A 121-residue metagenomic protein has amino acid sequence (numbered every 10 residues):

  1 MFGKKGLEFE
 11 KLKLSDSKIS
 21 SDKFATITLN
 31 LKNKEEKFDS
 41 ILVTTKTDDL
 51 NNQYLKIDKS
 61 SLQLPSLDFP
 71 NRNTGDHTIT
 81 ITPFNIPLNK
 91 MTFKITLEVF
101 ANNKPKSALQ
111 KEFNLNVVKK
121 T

Functional and structural regions predicted by a protein language model:
M1-G6, K119-T121: Membrane engagement elements in two modes
L7-E10, L50-Q63: Short beta-strand and strand-turn-strand segments in soluble, beta-rich domains
K13-I19: Short beta-strand segments of immunoglobulin-like
S21-T28, N73-H77, K90-K94, Q110: Short, solvent-exposed loop/turn segments enriched in Ser/Thr/Gly
L31, T47, I79-P83, V99: Hydrophobic beta-strand positions in extracellular immunoglobulin-like domains
K32-N52: Short acidic, flexible loop segments centered on an aromatic residue
K56-N85: Intrinsically disordered, low-complexity Pro/Gly/Ser/Thr-rich segments with frequent PxxP/GP/PP motifs and embedded
T82-T121: Terminal connector regions
